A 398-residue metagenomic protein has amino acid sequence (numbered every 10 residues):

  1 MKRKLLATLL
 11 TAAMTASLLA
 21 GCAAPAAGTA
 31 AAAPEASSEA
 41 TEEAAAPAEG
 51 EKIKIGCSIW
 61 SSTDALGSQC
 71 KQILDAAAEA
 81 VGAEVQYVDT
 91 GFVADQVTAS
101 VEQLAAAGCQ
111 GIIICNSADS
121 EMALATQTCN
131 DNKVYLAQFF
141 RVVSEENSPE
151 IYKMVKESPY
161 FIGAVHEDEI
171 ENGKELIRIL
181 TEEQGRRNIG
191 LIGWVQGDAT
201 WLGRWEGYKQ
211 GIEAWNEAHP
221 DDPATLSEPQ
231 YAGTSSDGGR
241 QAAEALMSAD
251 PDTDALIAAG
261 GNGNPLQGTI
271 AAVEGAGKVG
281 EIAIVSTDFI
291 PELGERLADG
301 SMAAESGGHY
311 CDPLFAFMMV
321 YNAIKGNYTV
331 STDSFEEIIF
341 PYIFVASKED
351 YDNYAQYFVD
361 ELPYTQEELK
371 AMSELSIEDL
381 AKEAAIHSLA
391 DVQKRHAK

Functional and structural regions predicted by a protein language model:
M1-A12: Positively charged n-region of N-terminal signal peptides that target proteins for export
S17-G21: C-terminal motif of bacterial Sec signal peptides marking the signal peptidase cleavage site
C22-K398: A residue-level marker of the well-folded mature domains of exported/periplasmic proteins
